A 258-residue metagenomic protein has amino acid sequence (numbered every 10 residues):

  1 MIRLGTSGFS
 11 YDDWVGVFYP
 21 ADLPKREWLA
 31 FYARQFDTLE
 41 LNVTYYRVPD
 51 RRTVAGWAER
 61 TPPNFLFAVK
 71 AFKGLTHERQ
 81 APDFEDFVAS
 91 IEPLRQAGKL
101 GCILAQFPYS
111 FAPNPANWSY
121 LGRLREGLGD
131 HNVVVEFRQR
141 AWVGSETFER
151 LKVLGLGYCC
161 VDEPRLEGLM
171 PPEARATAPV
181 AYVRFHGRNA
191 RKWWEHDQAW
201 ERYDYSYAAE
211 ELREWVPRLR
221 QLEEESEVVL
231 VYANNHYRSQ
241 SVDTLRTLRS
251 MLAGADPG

Functional and structural regions predicted by a protein language model:
M1-G258: Residues lining hydrophobic/aromatic ligand-binding pockets adjacent to catalytic sites
